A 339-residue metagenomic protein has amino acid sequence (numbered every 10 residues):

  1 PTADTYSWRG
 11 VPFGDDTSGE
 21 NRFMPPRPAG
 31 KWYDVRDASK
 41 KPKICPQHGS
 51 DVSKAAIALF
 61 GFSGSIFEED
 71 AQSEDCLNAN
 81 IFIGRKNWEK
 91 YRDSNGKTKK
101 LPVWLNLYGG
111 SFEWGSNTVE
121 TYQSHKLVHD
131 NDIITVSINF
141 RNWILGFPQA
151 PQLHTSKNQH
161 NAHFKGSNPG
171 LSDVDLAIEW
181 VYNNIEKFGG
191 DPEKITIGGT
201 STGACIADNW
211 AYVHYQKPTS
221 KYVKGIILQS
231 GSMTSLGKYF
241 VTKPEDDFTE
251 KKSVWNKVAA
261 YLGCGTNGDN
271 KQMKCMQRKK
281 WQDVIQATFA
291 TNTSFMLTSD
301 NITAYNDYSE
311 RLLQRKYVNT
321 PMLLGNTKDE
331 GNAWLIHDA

Functional and structural regions predicted by a protein language model:
P1-L171: Non-catalytic accessory segments of hydrolases
S65, L176, N183, N209-Y212 (+3 more regions): Substrate-access "cap/lid" subdomains that shape and gate the entrance to catalytic or ligand-binding pockets
D75-L77, P151, A162-K187, D247-A259: Alpha/beta-hydrolase active-site loop
I83-K99, K126, N183-D191, Y215-Y222 (+2 more regions): Surface-exposed acidic, glycine-flexible loop patches that form ligand/cofactor-binding and adhesion interfaces
P102, V181, F188-S201: Alpha/beta-hydrolase fold nucleophile elbow
F112-E113, G199-N209, G331: Glycine-rich nucleophile elbow surrounding the catalytic serine of serine-hydrolase chemistry
G115, V119, K165-S172, I197-G198 (+2 more regions): Alpha-helix capping and helix-loop boundary segments enriched in small/acidic/polar residues
